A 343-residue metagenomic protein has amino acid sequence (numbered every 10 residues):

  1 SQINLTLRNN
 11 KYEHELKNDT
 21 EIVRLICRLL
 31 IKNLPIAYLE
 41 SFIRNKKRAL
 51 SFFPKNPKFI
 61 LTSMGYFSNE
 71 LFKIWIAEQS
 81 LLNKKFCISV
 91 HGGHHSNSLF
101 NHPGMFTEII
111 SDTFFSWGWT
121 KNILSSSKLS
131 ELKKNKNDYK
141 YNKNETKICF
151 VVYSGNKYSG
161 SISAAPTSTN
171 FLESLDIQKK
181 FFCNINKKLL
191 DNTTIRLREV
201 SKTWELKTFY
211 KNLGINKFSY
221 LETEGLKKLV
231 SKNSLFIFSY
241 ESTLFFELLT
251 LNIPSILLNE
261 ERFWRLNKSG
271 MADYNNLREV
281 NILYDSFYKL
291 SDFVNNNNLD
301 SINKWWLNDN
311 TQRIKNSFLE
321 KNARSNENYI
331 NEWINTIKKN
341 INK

Functional and structural regions predicted by a protein language model:
S1-K134, L244-F245: Active-site and donor-binding regions of nucleotide-sugar-utilizing enzymes
F42-K46, E70-I74, P166-I185, E327-I334: Well-ordered, non-membrane alpha-helical segments in soluble/globular domains
N69-L71, S96-S98, K121-S125, Y158-S159 (+2 more regions): Short, charged/polar "capping" segments at the starts of alpha-helices and the immediately preceding loops
F72-Q79, P103-G104, W204-I215, K268-Y274: Short, aromatic/basic amphipathic alpha-helical patches
K121, T194-L251, I256, E261-R262: Donor nucleotide-activated moiety binding/catalytic core segment of transferases that use nucleotide-activated donors
N122-K128, K143, P166, K211 (+1 more regions): Catalytic binding pocket for nucleotide-activated donors in carbohydrate/polymer assembly enzymes
S127-K211: Conserved catalytic-core segment of nucleotide-activated headgroup transferases in glycan assembly
L319-K343: C-terminal alpha-helical cap of glycosyltransferases
